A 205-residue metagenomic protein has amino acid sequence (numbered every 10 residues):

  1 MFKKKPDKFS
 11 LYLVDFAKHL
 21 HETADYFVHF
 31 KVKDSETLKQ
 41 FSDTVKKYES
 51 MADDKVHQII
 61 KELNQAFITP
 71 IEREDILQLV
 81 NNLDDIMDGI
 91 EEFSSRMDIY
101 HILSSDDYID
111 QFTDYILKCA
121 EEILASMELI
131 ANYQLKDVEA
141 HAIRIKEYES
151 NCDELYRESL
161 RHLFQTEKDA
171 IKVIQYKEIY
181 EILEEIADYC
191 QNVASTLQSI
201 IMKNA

Functional and structural regions predicted by a protein language model:
M1-A205: Cytosolic, long alpha-helical scaffolding segments
